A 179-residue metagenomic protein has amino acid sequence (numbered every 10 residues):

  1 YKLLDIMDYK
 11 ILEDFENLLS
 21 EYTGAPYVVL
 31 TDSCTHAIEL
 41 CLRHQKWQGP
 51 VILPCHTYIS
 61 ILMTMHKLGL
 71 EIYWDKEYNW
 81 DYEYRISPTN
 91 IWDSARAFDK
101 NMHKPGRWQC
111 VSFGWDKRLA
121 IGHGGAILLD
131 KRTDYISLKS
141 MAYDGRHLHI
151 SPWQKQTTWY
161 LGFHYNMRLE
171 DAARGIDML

Functional and structural regions predicted by a protein language model:
Y1-E13, R146, L179: A glycine-/small-polar-enriched, mobile loop at the entrance of the PLP active site in fold-type I
L18-C41, I52-H56: Short loop-beta-helix segment that forms the pyridoxal 5′-phosphate
P26, G49, P88, R107 (+1 more regions): Short coil/turn segments at beta-strand junctions that form active-site/ligand-binding loops
T35-A37, T57-I59, A95-F98, W115-R118 (+1 more regions): Short, solvent-exposed loop/turn segments at secondary-structure junctions
A37-L42, M65, G125, G175: Buried hydrophobic packing segments
L40-N101: PLP-dependent aminotransferase-like
K100, W108-L179: Active-site region of PLP-dependent enzymes
